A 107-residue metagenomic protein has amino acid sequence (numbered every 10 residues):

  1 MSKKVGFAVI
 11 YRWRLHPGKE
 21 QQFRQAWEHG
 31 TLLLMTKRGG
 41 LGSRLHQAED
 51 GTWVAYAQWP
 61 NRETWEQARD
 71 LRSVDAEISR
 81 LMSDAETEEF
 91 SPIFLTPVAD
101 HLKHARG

Functional and structural regions predicted by a protein language model:
M1-V5, Q21-Q22, G107: Short, low-complexity N-terminal intrinsically disordered segments enriched in polar/charged residues
S2, H29-L41, Q58-F94: An amphipathic, aromatic/His-enriched active-site/gating alpha helix that lines ligand/cofactor pockets
F7-R14, S43-L71: Short, well-ordered beta-strand segments in beta-rich or mixed alpha/beta enzyme and ligand-binding folds
R12-Q25: Short, surface-exposed ligand-recognition loops at beta-strand->loop->(often short) alpha-helix junctions that present
K19-Q21, E63-W65, D100: Residue-level signal for secondary-structure boundary sites
F94-G107: Acidic/histidine-enriched, glycine/proline-rich intrinsically disordered or flexible terminal extensions
